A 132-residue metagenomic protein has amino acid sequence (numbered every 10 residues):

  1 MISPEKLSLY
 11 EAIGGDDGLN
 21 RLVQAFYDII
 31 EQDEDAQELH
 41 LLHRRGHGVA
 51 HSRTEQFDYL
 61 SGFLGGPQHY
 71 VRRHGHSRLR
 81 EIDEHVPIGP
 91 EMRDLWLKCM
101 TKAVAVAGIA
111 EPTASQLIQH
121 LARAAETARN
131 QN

Functional and structural regions predicted by a protein language model:
M1-N132: Core of compact, soluble alpha-helical bundle domains
